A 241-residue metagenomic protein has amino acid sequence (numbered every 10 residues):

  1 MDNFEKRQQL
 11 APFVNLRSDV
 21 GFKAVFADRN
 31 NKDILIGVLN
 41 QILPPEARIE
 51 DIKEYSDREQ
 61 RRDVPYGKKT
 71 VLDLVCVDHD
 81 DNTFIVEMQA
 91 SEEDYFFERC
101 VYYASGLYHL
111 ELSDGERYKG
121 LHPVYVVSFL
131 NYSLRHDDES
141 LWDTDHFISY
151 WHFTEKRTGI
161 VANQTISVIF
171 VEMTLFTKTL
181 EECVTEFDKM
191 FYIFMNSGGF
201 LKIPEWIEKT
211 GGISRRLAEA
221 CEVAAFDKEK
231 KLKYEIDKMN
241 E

Functional and structural regions predicted by a protein language model:
M1-E241: Elongated, amphipathic alpha-helical interaction scaffolds
